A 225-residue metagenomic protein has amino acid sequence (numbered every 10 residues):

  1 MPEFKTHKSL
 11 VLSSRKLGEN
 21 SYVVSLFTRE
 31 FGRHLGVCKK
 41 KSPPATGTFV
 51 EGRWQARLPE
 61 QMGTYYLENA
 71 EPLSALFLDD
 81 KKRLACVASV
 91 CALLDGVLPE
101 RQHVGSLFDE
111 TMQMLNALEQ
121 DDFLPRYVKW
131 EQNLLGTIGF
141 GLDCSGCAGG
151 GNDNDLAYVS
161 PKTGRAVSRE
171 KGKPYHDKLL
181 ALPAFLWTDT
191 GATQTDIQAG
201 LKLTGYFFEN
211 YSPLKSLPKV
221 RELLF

Functional and structural regions predicted by a protein language model:
M1-Y22, F27-F225: Non-catalytic alpha-helical scaffolds and adjoining flexible linkers that form interface surfaces for assembly
